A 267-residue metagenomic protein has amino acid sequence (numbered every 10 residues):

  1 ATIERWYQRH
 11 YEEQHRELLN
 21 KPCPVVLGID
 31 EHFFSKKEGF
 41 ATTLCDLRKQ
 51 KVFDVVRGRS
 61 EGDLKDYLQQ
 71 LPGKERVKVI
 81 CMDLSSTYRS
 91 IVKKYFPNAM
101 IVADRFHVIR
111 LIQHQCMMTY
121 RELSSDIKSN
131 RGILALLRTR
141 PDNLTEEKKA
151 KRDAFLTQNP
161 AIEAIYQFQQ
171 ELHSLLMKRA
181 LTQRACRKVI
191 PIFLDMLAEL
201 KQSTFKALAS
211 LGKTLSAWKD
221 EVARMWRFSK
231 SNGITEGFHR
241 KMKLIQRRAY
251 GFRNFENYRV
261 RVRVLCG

Functional and structural regions predicted by a protein language model:
T2: Residues in the helix-turn-helix
R5-K21, T119, L265-G267: Short, basic alpha-helical nucleic acid-contact segments in DNA-binding proteins and DNA transaction factors
Y7, K36-E38, T42, D46-L47 (+4 more regions): Acidic/histidine-rich catalytic cores and adjacent linkers of DNA breakage/strand-transfer/modification proteins
H10-E12, R59-L64, T87: Short acidic loop-to-helix transition motifs that present clustered carboxylates
P22-S35: Two-metal-ion RNase H-like nuclease active-site motif
Q50-K74: Nucleic-acid-processing active sites and adjacent nucleic-acid-binding tracks, predominantly divalent metal-dependent
I101-V102: Catalytic cores of nucleotide-enabled group-transfer and carboxylate-activating enzymes in metabolic and assembly-line
V108-K128: Short alpha-helix plus adjacent loop in nuclease-associated cores
